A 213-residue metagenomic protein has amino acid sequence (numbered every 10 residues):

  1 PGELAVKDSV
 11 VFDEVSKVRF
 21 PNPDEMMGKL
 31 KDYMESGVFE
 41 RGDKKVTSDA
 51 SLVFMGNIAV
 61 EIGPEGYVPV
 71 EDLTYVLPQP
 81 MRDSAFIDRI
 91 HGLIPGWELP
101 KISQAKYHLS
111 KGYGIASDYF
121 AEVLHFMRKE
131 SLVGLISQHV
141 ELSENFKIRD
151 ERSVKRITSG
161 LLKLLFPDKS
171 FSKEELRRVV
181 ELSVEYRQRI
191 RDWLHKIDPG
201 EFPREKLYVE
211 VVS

Functional and structural regions predicted by a protein language model:
P1-T74, A85-R89, Y208: Conserved ASCE/P-loop NTPase catalytic core
G2, S9, P80, G92 (+1 more regions): Functionally constrained cores in energy, signaling, and assembly domains
P23-M27, V46-D49, P80-I87, Y113-A121 (+1 more regions): Amphipathic alpha-helical transducer elements in NTP-driven molecular machines
L77: Conserved C-terminal guanine-recognition region of P-loop GTPase G domains, centered on the G4
H91-S213: Conserved NTP phosphate-binding and transfer environment spanning the P-loop NTPase/kinase superfamily
